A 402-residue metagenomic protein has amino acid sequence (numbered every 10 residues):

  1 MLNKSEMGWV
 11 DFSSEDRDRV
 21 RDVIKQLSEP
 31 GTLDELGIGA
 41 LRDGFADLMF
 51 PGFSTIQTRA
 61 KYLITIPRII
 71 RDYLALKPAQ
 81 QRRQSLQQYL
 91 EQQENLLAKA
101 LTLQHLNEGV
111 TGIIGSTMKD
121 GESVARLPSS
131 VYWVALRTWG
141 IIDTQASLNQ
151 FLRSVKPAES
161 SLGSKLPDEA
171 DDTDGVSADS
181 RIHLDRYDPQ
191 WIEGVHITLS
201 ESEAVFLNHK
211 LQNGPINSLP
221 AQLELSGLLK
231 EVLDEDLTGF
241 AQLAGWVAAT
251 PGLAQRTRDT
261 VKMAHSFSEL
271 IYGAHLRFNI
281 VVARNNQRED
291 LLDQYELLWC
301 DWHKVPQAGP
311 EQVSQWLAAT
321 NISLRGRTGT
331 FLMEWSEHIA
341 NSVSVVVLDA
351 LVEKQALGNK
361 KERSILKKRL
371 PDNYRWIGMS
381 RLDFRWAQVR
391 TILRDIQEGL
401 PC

Functional and structural regions predicted by a protein language model:
M1-C402: Non-catalytic recognition/regulatory regions in large multidomain proteins
